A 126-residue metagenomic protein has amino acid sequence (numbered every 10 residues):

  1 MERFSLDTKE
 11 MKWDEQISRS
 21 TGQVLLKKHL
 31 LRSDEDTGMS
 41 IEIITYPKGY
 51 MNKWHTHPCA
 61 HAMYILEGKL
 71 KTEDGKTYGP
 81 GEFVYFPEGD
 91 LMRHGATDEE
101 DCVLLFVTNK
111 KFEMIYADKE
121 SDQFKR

Functional and structural regions predicted by a protein language model:
M1-T37, E120-R126: A short, N-terminal "cap"/entry segment at the start of jelly-roll beta-barrel domains of the cupin/DSBH fold
L25-K27, R32-T56, P87-L91: Conserved short histidine dyad/triad with adjacent acidic residue
G38, T56-P58, K76-Y78, T97-D98: Short glycine/proline-enriched turns and hinge-like loops at secondary-structure junctions
K48, H57-E73: Glycine- and acidic-residue-biased ligand/ion/polar-headgroup-sensing regions
E73-L91: Short acidic-glycine-tyrosine-enriched beta hairpin
E88-M114: Ligand-binding loop in jelly-roll beta-barrel domains
T108-R126: Long, charge-rich low-complexity segments
